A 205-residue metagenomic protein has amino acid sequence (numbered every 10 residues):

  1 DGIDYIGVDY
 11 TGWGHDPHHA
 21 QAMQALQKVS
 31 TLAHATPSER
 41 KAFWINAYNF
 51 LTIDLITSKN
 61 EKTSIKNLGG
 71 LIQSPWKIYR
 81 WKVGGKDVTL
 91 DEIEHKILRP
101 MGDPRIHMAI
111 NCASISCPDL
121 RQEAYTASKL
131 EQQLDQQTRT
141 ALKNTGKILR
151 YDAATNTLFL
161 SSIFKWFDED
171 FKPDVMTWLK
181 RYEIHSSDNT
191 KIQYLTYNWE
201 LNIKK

Functional and structural regions predicted by a protein language model:
D1-K205: Interaction/scaffold regions that mediate signaling and macromolecular assembly across diverse proteins
